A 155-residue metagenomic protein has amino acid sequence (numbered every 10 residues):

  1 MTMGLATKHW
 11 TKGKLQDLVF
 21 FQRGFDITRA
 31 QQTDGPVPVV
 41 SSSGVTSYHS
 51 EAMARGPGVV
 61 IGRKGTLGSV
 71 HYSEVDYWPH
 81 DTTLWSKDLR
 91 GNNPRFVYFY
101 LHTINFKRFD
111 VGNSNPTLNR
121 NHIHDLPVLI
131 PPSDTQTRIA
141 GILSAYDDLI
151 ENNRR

Functional and structural regions predicted by a protein language model:
M1-S41, D125-R155: Non-catalytic DNA-recognition/assembly elements of restriction-modification systems
D17-F21, Y100, F109: Residues that form generic nucleotide/phosphate-binding pockets
R29-Q31, F109-G112: A short, aromatic/hydrophobic, helix- or strand-capping loop or linear motif that either lines the entrance/gate
S41-I104, V111-S114, L118-I123: A short beta-sheet element
N105-K107, A145: A common structural junction motif
